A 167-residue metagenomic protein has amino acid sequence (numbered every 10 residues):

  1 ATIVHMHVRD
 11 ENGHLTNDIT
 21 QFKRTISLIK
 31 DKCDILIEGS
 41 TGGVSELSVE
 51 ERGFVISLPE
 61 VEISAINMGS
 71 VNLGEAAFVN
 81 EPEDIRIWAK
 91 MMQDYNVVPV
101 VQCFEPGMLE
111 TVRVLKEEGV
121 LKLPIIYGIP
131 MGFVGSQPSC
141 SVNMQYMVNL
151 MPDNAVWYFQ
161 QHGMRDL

Functional and structural regions predicted by a protein language model:
A1, L47-S57, D166-L167: Short, acidic/polar
T2-E11, I37-S40, Q102: Short beta-strand segments at enzyme active-site cores
I3-T25, L73, P130-M131: Glycine-rich, proline-tolerant flexible connector loops at the mouths of alpha/beta enzymes
H14-L15, V44-S48: Acidic-and-aromatic substrate-binding clefts and catalytic sites of carbohydrate-active enzymes
H14-S40, I87-D94, Q145-A155: Alpha-helix-loop-beta-strand connector modules within alpha/beta enzyme cores
T16-C33, G53-I63, V114-G128: Short, electropositive alpha-helical surface patch
G43-E46, S70-N72: A short acidic, glycine/proline-enriched capping/turn motif at secondary-structure boundaries, especially helix N-cap
V61-L167: Catalytic alpha/beta core domains of metabolic enzymes, predominantly
